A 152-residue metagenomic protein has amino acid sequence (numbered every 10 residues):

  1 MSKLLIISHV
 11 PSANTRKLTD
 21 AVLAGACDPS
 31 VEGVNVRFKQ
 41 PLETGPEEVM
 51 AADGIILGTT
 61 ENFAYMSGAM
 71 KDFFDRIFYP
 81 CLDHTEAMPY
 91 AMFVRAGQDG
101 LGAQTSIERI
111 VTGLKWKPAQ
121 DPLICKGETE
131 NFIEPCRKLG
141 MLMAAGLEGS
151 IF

Functional and structural regions predicted by a protein language model:
S2-P29: N-terminal beta1-alpha1 ligand-phosphate binding loop
V10-A13, F63, V94-D99, C125-T129: Short histidine/acidic/glycine/proline-rich micro-motifs that form metal- and phosphate-coordinating active-site loops
L18-T19, M66-A69, A103, F132-P135: Residues at alpha-helix caps and immediate loop-helix transition turns in enzyme cores, especially N- and C-cap
A26-G33, L82-H84: Short helix-capping segments at alpha-helix termini
C27-P29, T44-G45, K117-F152: Glycine-rich phosphate/pyrophosphate-binding loop and the adjoining helix
E32-E43: A short beta-strand-loop structural module common to alpha/beta enzyme folds
P41-P118: Helix-loop-strand module that forms the ligand-binding subsite of alpha/beta enzymes
